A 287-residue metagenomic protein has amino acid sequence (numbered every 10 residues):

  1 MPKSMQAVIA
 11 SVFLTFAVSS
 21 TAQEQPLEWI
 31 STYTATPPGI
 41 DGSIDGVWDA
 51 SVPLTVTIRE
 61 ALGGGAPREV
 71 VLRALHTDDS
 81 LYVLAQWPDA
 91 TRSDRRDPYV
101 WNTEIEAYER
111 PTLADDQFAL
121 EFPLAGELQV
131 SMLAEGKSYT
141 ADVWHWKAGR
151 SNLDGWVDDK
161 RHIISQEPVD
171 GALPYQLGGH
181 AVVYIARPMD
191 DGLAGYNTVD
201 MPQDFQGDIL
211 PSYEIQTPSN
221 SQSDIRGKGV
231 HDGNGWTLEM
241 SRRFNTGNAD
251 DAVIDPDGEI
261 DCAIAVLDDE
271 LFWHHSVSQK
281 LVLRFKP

Functional and structural regions predicted by a protein language model:
M1-I9: Bacterial N-terminal signal peptides that target proteins for export
A17-S19: N-terminal signal peptide c-region/cleavage motif recognized by signal peptidases
A22-R96, D204-F205, E214, I264-P287: Order/disorder boundary and secretion-linked terminal/linker segments
Q23-S43, Y99-D200, D232, G247-P287: Acidic/polar low-complexity flexible segments
V70-R73, I225-H231: Beta-strand-rich interaction surfaces with strong enrichment in secreted/lumenal proteins
W87-D89, L124-G126, R242-F244: A mature extracytoplasmic/lumenal domain signature
G195-G229: A mid-sequence, solvent-exposed acidic-amphipathic segment
V230, T237-T246: A beta-strand/beta-hairpin structural motif
